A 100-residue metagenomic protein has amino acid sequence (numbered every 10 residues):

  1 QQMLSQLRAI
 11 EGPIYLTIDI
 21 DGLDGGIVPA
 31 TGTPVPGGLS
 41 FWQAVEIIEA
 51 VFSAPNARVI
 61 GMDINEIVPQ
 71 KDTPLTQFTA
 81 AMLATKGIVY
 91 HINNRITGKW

Functional and structural regions predicted by a protein language model:
Q1-W100: Catalytic cores of soluble, metal-dependent hydrolases
